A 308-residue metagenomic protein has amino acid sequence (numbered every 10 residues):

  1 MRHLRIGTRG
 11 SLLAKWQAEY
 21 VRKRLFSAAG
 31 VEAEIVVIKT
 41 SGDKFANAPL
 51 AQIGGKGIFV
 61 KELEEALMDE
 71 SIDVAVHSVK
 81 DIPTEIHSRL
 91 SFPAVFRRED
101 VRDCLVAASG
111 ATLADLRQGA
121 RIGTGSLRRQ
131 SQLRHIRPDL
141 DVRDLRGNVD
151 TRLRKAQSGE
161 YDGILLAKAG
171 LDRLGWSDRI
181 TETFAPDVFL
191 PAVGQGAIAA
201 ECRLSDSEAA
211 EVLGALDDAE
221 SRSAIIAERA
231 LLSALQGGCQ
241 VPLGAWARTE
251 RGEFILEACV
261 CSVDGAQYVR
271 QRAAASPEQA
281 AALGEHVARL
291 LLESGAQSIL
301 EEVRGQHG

Functional and structural regions predicted by a protein language model:
M1-F45, Q52, H135-G308: Small-molecule-sensing regulatory modules
L12-R24, G55-F59, T84, C104 (+2 more regions): N-terminal winged-helix
A48-D73: Short, structured active-site "lid" loops
M68-H77, D162-A167: Paired acidic/hydrophobic, glycine-rich loop segments that form the ligand-binding mouth/hinge of periplasmic-binding
V79-I82, S88-L140: A conserved helix-loop-strand patch within extracytoplasmic ligand-binding domains of the periplasmic binding
P83-T84, R173: Short glycine-rich, flexible loops that bind phosphorylated cofactors or substrates
